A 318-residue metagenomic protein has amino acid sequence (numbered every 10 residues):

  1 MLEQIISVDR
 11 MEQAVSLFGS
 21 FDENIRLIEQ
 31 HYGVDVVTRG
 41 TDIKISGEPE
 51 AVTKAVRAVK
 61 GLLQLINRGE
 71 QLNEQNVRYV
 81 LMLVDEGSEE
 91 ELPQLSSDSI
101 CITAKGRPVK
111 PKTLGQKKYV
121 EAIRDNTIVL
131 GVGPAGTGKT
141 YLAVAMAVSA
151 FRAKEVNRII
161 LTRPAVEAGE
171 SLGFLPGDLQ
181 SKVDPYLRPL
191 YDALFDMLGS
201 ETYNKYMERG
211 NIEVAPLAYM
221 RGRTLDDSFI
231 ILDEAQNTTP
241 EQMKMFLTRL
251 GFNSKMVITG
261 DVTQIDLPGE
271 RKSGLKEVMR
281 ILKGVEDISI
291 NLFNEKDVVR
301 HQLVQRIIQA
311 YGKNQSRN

Functional and structural regions predicted by a protein language model:
M1-S16: Short glycine-/aliphatic-rich beta-strand segments at the starts of folded cytosolic domains
V8-R10, T38-G40, G47, R163 (+2 more regions): Flexible glycine-/small-residue-rich
Q13-Q30: Short amphipathic alpha-helix segments
L17, N24, A55-A58, M243: Hydrophobic side chains in well-ordered alpha-helices
Q30-V37: A short, structured beta-strand/loop element
V37-S96: Interdomain "pre-motor" coupling segment immediately N-terminal to P-loop NTPase/helicase cores
E86-R107, P111-L114: Conserved loop-to-helix interface motifs that mediate assembly, gating, or partner/ligand docking in ancient ring
A104-Q116, E121-L232, Q236-N318: Conserved helicase motor core of SF1/SF2 NTP-dependent helicases
